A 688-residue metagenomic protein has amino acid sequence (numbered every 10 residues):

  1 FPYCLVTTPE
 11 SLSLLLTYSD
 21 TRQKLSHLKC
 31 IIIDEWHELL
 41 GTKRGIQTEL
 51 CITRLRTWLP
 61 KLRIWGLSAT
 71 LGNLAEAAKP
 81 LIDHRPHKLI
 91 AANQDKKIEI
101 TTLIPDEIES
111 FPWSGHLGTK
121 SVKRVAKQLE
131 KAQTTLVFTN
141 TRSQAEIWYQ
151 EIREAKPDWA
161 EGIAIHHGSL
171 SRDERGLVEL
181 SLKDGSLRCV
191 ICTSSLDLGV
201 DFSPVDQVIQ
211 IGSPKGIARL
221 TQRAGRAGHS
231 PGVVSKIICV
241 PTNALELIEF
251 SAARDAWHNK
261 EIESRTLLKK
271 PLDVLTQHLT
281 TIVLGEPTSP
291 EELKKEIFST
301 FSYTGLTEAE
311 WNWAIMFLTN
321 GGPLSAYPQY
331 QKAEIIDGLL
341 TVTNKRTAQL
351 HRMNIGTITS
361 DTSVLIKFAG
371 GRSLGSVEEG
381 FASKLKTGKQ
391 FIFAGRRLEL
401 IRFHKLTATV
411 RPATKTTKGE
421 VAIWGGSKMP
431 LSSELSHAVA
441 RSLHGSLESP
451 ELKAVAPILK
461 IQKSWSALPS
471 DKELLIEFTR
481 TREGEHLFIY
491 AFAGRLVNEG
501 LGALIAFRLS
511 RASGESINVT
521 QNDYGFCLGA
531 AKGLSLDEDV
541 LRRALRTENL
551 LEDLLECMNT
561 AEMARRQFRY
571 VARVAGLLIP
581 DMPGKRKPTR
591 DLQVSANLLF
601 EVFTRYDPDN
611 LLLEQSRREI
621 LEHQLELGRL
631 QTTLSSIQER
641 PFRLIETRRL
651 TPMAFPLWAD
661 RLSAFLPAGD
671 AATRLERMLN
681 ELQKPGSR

Functional and structural regions predicted by a protein language model:
F1-T341: Helicase motor core with emphasis on the C-terminal RecA-like subdomain
K294-S363, V377-E378, P430-R688: Extended, highly charged accessory segments
I335, K367-F368, I392: A general beta-strand register signal
I358-S360, L385, I392: Short, well-ordered loop/turn sites that connect or cap secondary structure elements
L365-F368, R411: Short, acidic/hydrophobic/Gly-rich beta-strand patch recurrent on exposed beta strands that often constitutes part
G371-Q390: A conserved acidic, glycine/proline-rich C-terminal tail/linker
R396-F403: Short beta-strand-centered aromatic/proline hotspots
H404-V421: Short, solvent-exposed secondary-structure boundary/capping segments
